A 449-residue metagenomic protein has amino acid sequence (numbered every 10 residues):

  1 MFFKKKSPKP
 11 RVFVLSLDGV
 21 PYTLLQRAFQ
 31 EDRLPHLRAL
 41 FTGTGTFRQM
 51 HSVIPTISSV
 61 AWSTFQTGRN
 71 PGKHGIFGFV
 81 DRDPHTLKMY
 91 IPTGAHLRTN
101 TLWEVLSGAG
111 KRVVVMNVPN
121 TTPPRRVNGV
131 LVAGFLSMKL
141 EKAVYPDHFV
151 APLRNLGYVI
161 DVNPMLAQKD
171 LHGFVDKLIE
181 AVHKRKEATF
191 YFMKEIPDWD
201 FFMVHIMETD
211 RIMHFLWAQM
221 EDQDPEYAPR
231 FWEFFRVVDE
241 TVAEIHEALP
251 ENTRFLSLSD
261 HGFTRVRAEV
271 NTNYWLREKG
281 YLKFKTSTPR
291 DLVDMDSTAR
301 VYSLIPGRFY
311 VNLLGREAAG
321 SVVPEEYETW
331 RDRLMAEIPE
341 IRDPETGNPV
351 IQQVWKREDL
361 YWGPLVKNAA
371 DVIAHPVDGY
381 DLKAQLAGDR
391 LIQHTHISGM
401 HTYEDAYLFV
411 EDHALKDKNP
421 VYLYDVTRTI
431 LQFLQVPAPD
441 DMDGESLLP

Functional and structural regions predicted by a protein language model:
M1-T46, M442: Active-site-proximal N-terminal segment of extracellular/periplasmic enzymes that hydrolyze or transfer
F2, R69-Q223, R300-G347: His/Asp/Glu-rich, glycine-adjacent segments that coordinate divalent cations and/or stabilize oxyanion chemistry on
V14, H36, R236-L276, V350-R357 (+3 more regions): Metal-dependent active-site segment of extracytoplasmic phospho-/sulfohydrolases and closely related
L25-R69, V114: Short, structured active-site-proximal loop/turn typified by the sulfatase FGly-forming signature C/S-X-P-X-R
A28-D32, V130-A133, W217-D222, E269-E278 (+2 more regions): Short secondary-structure boundary/capping segments
T99, L106, K285-K418, L423-T427: Active-site neighborhoods of enzymes that stabilize oxyanions during catalysis
F215-Q219, Q223-A248, G388-I392, L408: Extended hydrophobic/aromatic segments used for targeting, binding, or gating
A243, A248-S321: Acidic/histidine-rich catalytic neighborhood
